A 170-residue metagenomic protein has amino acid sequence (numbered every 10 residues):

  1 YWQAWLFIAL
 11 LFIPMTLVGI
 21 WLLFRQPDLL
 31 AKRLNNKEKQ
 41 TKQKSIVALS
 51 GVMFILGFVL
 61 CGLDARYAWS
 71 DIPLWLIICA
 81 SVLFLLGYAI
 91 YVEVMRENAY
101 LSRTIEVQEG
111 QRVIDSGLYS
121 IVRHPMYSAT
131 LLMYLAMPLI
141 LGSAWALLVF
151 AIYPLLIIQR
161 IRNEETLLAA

Functional and structural regions predicted by a protein language model:
Y1-S116, S128-A170: Membrane-anchoring alpha-helices and their flanking helix-loop junctions
Y119: Short pre-catalytic strand/loop immediately N-terminal to key active-site residues, enriched for Gly-Thr
V122: Conserved SAM-binding loop
